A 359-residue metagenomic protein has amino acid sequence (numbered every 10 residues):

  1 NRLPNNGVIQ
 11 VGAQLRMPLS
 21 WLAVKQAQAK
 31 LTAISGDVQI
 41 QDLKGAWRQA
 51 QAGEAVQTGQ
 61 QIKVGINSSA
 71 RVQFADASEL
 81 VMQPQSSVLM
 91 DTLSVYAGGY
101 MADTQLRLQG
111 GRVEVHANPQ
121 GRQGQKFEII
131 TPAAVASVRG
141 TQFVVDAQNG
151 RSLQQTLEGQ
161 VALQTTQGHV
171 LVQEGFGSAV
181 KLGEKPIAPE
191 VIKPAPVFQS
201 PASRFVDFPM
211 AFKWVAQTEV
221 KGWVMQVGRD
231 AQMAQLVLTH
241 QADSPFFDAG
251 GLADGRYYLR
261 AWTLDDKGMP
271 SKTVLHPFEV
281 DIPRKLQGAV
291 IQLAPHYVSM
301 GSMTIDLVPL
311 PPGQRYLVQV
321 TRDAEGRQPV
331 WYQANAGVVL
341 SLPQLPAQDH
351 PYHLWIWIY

Functional and structural regions predicted by a protein language model:
R2-Q26: Extracellular LysM carbohydrate-binding repeats and other cell-envelope/extracellular binding modules
Q14, L22-V161, T166-G177, L182-A202 (+1 more regions): Flexible, surface-exposed loop/linker segments and immediately adjacent secondary-structure boundaries
K181, E190, H276-G288: Flexible, low-complexity linkers/stalks enriched in Thr/Pro that connect modular domains
E184-K185, D266-V280: Extracellular fibronectin type III
F208-V220, G301-G313: Conserved aromatic anchor
L236-D243, V330-G337: Short beta-strand segments within Ig-like beta-sandwich modules, predominantly Fibronectin type-III
A249-Y258, P343-P351: Surface-exposed, short loops/turns at beta-strand junctions within beta-sandwich domains
